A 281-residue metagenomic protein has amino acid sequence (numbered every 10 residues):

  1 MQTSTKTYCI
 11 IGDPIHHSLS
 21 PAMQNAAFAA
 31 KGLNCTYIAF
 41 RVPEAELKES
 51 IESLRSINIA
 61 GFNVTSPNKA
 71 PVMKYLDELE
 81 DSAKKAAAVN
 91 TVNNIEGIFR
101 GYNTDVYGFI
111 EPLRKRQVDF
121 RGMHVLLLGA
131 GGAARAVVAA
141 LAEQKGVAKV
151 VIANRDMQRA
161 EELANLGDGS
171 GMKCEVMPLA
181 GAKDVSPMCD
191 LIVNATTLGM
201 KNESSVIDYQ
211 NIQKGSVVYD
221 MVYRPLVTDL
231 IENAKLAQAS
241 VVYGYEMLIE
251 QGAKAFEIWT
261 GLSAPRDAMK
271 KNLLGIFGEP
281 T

Functional and structural regions predicted by a protein language model:
Q2-R116, P225-V227: Phosphate/diphosphate ligand-binding glycine-rich loop within oxidoreductases
Q2-S4, F120-R121, Q144-G146, I207-S216: Short, conserved loop/helix-junction motifs that constitute active-site signature segments in enzyme catalytic cores
T7, T36, H124, A148-K149 (+1 more regions): Residues at the starts of beta-strands that form the adenosine-phosphate
G12, G101-N103, R121-E143, N154-R159: Glycine-rich adenosine-cofactor-binding loop
I38, V151, V242: Conserved beta-strand positions in the Rossmann-like core of class I SAM-dependent methyltransferases
Q144-S170: NAD(P)-binding Rossmann-fold cofactor-contacting core
S170-V241: Rossmann-like adenosine-cofactor binding region
M221-T281: Adenosine-phosphate binding glycine-rich loop
